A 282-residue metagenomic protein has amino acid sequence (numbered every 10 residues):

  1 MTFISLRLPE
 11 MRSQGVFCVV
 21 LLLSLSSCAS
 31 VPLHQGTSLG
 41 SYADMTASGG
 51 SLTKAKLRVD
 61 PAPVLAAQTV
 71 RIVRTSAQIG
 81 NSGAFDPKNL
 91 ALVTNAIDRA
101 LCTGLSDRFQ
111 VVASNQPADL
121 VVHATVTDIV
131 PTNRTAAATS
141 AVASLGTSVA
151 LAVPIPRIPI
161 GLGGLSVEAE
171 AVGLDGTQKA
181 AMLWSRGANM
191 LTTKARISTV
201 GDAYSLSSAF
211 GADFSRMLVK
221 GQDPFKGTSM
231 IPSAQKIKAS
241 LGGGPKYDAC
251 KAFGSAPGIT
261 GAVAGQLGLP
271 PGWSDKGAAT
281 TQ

Functional and structural regions predicted by a protein language model:
T2-C18: Bacterial N-terminal signal peptides that target proteins for export
S24-S27: C-terminal motif of bacterial Sec signal peptides marking the signal peptidase cleavage site
A29-N95, V219-Q282: A structural "domain/chain start" motif
A84, L151-S166, V172-M217: Short secondary-structure boundary motifs at beta->alpha junctions and helix caps
D86-L90, A136-S144, W184: "Short basic amphipathic alpha-helical interaction patches in structured regions
D98, C102-Q110, P131, S215-D223: Sec-exported extracytoplasmic/periplasmic mature domains
D107-R108, S114-L174, A249-Q282: Surface-exposed short loop/turn segments
